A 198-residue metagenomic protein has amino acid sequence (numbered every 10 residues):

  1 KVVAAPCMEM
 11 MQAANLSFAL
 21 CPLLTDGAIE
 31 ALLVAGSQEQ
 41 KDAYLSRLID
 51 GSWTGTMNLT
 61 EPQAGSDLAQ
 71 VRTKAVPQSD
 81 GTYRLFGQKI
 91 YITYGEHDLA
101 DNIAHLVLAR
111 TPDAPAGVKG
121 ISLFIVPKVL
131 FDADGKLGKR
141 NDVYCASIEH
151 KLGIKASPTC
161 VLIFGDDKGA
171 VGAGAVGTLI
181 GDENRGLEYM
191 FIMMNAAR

Functional and structural regions predicted by a protein language model:
K1, I29-P77, T82-Y83, I90-Y91: Gly/Pro-rich turn-and-neighbor structural signature
K1-D42, S46, D50-G51, A100-A104 (+1 more regions): Internal helix-loop-helix
V2-V3, E30-G36, S66-V71, G95-D98 (+6 more regions): Short acidic, glycine/serine/threonine-rich loops at helix termini
M8-S17, T25-L33, T56-N58, F86-I92 (+3 more regions): Glycine- and acidic
S17-C21, T54-T56, G81-Y83, A104-L106 (+2 more regions): Beta-sheet entry/capping signal
Q63-S66, E96-D98, P115, K151-P158: Short Gly/Pro-enriched turn/cap motifs at secondary-structure boundaries
T82-K136, R140: A short core secondary-structure module
Y91-T93, L130-A146, K151, P158-N195: A glycine-rich, basic-preceded beta-loop-alpha segment at the flavin cofactor/substrate interface of flavin-utilizing
